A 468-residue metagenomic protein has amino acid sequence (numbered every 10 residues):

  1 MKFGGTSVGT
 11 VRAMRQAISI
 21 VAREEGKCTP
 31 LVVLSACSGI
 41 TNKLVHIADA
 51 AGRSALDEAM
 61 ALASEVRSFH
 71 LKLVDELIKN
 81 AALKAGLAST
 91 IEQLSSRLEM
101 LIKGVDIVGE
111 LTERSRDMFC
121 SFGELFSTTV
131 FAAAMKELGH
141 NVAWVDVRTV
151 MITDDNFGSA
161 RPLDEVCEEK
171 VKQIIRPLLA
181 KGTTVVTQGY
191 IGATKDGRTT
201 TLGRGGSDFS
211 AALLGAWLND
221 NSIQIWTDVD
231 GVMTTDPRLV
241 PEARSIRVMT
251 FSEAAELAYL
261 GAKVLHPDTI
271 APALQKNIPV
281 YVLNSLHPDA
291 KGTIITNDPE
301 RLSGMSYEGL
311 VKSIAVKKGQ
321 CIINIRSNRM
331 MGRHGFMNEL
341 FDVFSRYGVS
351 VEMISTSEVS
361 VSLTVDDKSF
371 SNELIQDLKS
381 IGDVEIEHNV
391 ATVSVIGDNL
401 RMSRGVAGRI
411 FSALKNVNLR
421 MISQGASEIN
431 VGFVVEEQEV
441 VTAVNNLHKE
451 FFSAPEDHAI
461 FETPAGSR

Functional and structural regions predicted by a protein language model:
M1-H266, I270, V435-E436, P455 (+1 more regions): Nucleotide/pyrophosphate-binding catalytic subdomain
T29-V32, L71, N141-A143, T183-V186 (+13 more regions): Structural motif
C37-S38, T149, V229-G231, V280 (+4 more regions): Glycine-rich beta-alpha junction loops
T250-F251, A255-R326: A conserved active-site cap/scaffold subdomain adjacent to cofactor or substrate pockets
K291-R468: A conserved regulatory-domain signal marking ACT and ACT-like small-molecule sensing domains and adjacent regulatory
